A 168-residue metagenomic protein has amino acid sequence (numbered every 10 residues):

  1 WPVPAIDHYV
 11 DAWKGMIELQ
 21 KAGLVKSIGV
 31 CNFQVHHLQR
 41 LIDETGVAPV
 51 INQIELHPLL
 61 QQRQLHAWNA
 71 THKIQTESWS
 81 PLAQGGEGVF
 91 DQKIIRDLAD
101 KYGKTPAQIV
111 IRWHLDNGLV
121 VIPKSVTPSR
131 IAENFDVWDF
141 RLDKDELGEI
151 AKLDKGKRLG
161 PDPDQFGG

Functional and structural regions predicted by a protein language model:
V3-G168: Beta/alpha (TIM)-barrel catalytic core signal, keyed to glycine-rich beta->alpha loops juxtaposed to Asp/Glu that bind
